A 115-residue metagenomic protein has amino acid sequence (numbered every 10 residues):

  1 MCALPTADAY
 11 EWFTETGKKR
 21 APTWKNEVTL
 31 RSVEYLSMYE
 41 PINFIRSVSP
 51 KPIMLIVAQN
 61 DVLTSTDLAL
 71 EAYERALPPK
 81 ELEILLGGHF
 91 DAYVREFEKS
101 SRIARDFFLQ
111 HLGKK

Functional and structural regions predicted by a protein language model:
M1-F44: Alpha/beta-hydrolase
S37-E40, V57, V62-L68: Conserved alpha/beta-hydrolase "acid-adjacent" motif
R46-S49, R75-L77: Short, conserved loop/helix-junction motifs that constitute active-site signature segments in enzyme catalytic cores
V48-S49, M54-V57: Short beta-strand/loop motif that positions the catalytic acidic residue of the alpha/beta-hydrolase fold
V62-K80: Active-site-adjacent alpha-helix of alpha/beta-hydrolase-fold enzymes
E83: General small-molecule cofactor/ligand-binding pocket signal
G87-S101: Catalytic histidine-centered segment of alpha/beta-hydrolase-like enzymes
I103-K114: C-terminal alpha-helix
